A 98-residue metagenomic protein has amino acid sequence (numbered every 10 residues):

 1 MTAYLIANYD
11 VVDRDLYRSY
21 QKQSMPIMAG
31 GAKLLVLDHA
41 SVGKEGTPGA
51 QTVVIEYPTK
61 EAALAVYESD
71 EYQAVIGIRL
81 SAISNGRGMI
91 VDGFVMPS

Functional and structural regions predicted by a protein language model:
M1-T52, Y57-E68, D92-S98: Short S/T/G/P-rich N-terminal loop/turn motif that feeds into the first structured element of a domain
L64-V66, E71-V91: C-terminal structural segments of small proteins and small subunits
